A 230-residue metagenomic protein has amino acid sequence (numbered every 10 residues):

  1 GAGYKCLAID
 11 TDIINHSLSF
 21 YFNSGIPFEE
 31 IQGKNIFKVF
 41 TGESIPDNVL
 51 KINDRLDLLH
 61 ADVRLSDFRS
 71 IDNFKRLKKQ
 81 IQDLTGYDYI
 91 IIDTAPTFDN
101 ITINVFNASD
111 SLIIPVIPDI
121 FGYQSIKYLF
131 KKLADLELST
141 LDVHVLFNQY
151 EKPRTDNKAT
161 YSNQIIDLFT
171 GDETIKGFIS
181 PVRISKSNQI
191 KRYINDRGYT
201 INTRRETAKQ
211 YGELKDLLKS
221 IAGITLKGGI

Functional and structural regions predicted by a protein language model:
G1-I230: P-loop NTP-binding core
